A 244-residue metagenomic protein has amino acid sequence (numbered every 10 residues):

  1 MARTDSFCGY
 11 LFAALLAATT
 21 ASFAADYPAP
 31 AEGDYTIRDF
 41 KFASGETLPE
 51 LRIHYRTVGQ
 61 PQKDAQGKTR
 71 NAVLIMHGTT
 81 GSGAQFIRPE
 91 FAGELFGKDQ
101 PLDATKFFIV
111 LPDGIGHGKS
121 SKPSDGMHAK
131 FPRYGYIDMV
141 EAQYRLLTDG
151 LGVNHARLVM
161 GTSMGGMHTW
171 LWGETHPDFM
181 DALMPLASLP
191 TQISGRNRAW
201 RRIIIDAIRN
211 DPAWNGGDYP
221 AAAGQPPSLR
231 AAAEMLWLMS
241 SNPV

Functional and structural regions predicted by a protein language model:
M1-L11: Bacterial N-terminal signal peptides that target proteins for export
T19-A21: N-terminal signal peptide c-region/cleavage motif recognized by signal peptidases
F23-A72, G83-A84, P89: Catalytic-loop region of hydrolases
R56-D125: N-terminal cap/lid subdomain of alpha/beta-hydrolase-fold enzymes
G126-D138, G195: Catalytic nucleophile-loop/oxyanion-hole region of alpha/beta-hydrolase and closely related hydrolase-like folds
I137-R157: Conserved acidic catalytic loop of the alpha/beta-hydrolase fold
N154-R196: Conserved hydrolase catalytic core segment
P185-V244: Alpha/beta-hydrolase-fold enzymes
